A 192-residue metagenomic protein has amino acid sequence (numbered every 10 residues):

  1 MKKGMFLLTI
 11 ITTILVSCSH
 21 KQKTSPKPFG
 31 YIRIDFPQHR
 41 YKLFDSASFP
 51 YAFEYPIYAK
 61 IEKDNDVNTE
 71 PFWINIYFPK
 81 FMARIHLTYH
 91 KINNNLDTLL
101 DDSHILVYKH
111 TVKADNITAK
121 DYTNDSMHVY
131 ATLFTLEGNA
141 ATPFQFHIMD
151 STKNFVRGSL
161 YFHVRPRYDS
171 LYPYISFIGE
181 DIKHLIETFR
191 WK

Functional and structural regions predicted by a protein language model:
M1-G4: Positively charged n-region of N-terminal signal peptides that target proteins for export
I14-S17: C-terminal motif of bacterial Sec signal peptides marking the signal peptidase cleavage site
S19-Q22: Bacterial signal peptide processing site
K27-A47: Post-signal peptide N-terminal segment of mature Sec-exported envelope proteins
S48-D101: Secretory pathway targeting signatures of secreted, lumenal, and periplasmic proteins
D102-S159: Signature of long, low-cysteine stretches enriched in small and polar/charged residues
S159-K192: Surface-exposed amphipathic alpha-helical segments
